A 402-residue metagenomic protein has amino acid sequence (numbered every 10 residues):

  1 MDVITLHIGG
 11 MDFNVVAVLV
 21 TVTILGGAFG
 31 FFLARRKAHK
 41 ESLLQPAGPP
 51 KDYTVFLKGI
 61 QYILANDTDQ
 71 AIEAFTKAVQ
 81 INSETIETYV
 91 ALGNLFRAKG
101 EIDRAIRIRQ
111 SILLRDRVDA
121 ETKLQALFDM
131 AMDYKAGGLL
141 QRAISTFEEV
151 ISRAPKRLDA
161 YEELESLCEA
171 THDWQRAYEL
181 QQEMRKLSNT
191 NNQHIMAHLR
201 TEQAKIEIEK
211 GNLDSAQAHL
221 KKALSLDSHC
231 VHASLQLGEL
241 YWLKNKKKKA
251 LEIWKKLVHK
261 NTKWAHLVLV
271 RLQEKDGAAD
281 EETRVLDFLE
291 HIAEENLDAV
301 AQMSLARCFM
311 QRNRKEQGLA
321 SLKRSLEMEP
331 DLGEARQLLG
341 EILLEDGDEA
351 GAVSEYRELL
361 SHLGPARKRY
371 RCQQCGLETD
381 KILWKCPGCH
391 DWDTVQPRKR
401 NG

Functional and structural regions predicted by a protein language model:
D2-P50, E149-E162, S166, A170-N189 (+2 more regions): Long, contiguous interaction/recruitment modules in multidomain scaffold/adaptor proteins
G48-E84, A91, R97-E101, S111 (+2 more regions): Alpha-helical segment of the N-proximal tetratricopeptide repeat
Y62, F96, Y134, C168 (+6 more regions): Residue at a conserved register position within TPR or TPR-like alpha-solenoid repeats
A71, A105, A143, A177 (+5 more regions): Single-residue signature of alpha-solenoid repeat helices
S83, R117, E121, P155 (+5 more regions): Short coil turns that delineate tetratricopeptide repeat
T88, T122, A126, A160 (+6 more regions): TPR alpha-solenoid repeat register
